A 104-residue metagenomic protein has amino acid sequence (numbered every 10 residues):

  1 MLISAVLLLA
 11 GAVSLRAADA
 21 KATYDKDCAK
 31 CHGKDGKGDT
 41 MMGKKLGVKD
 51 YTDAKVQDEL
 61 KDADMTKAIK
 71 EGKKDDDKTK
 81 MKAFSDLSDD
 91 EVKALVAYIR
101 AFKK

Functional and structural regions predicted by a protein language model:
L2-A10: Bacterial N-terminal signal peptides
G11-A18: Sec/Tat signal peptide C-region and signal peptidase I cleavage site
D19, D35-K37, E71: Residues within well-formed alpha-helices
D19-D27, K78, F102-K104: Short sequence/structural segments immediately N-terminal
D25-K34, L95, I99: The canonical Cys-X-X-Cys-His
D39-K55, D64-F102: Axial heme c-ligation environment in periplasmic c-type cytochrome domains
L60: Residue-level signal for the nucleotide or nucleotide-sugar donor/cofactor binding architecture
